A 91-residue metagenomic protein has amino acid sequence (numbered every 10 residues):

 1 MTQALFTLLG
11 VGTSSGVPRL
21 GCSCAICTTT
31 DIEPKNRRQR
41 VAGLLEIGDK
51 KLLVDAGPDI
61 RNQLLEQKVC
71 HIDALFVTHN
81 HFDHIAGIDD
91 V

Functional and structural regions predicted by a protein language model:
T2-Q67: Conserved beta-strand hairpin/beta-sheet module of binuclear metal-dependent hydrolase folds, prominently
K51-V91: Active-site metal-binding motif and surrounding structural segment of the metallo-beta-lactamase
